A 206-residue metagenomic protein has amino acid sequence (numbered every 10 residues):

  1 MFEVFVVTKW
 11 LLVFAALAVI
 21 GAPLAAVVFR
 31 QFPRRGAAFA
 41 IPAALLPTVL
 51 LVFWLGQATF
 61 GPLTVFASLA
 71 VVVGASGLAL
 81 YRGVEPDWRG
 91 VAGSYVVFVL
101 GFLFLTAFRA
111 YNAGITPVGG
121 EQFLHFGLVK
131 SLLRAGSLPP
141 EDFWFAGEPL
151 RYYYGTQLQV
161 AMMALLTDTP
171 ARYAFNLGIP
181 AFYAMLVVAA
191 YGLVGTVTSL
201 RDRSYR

Functional and structural regions predicted by a protein language model:
M1-V91: Membrane-embedded, hydrophobic transmembrane alpha-helices
V4-V6, G101-R206: Active-site lumenal/periplasmic loops and adjacent helix-entry segments of GT-C-fold, multi-pass membrane
L46-P47, Y95-L105: Hydrophobic alpha-helical transmembrane segments of multi-pass integral membrane proteins
V65, S94, N176-P180: Transmembrane alpha-helices of multi-pass eukaryotic membrane proteins
P86-L100, R206: Cytoplasm-facing juxtamembrane segments at the starts of transmembrane helices in multi-pass membrane proteins
